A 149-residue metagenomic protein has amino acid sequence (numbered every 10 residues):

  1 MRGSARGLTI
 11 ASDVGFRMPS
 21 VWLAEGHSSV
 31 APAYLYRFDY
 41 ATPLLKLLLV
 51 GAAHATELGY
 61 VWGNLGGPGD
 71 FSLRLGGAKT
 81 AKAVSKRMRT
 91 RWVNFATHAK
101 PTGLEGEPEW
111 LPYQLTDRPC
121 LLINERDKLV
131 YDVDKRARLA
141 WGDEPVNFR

Functional and structural regions predicted by a protein language model:
M1-R149: C-terminal helix-and-tail extensions that cap enzymatic domains
